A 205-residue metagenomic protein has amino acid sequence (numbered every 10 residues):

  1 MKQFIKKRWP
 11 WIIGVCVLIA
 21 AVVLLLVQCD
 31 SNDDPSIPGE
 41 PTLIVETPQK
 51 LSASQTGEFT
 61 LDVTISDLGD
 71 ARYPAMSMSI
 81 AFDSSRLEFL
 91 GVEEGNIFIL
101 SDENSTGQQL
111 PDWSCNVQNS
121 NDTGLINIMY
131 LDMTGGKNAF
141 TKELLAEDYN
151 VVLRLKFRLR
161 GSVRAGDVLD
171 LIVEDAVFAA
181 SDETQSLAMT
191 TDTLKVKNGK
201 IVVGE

Functional and structural regions predicted by a protein language model:
K2-E205: Acidic, low-complexity intrinsically disordered segments
